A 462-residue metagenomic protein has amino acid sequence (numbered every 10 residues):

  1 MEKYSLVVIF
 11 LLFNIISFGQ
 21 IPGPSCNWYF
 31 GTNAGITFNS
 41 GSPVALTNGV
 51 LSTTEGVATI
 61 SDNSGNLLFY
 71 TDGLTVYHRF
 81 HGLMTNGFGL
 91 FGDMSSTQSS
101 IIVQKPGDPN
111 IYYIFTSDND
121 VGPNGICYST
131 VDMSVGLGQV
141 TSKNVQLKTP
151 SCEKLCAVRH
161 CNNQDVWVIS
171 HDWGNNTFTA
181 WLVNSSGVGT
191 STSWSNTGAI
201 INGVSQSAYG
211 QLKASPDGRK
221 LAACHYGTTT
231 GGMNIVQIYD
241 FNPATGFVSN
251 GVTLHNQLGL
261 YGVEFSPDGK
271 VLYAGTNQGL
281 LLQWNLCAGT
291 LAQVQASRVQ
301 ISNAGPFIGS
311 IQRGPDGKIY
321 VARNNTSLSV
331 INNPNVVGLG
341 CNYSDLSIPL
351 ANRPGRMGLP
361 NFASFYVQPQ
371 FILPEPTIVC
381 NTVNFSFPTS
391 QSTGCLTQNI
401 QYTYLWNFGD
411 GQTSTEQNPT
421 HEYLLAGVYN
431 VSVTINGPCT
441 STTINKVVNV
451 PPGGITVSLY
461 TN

Functional and structural regions predicted by a protein language model:
M1-S25, G259-Y261, C380, Y429 (+2 more regions): Bacterial Sec-dependent N-terminal signal peptides
L6-V7, I114, Q139, S432 (+1 more regions): Detector for intrinsically disordered, low-structure N-terminal pre-sequences
V8, N48, F408: Generic anion/oxyanion-binding catalytic loop in active/binding sites
L11-I16, G56, G125, N175 (+8 more regions): A generic alpha-helix preference that emphasizes hydrophobic side chains
L12-I16, T116, L221, V294 (+1 more regions): Short, charged low-complexity linear motifs
Q20-T377: Beta-propeller fold recognition
Y366-N462: Extracellular/lumenal mature domains of secreted and surface-exposed proteins
